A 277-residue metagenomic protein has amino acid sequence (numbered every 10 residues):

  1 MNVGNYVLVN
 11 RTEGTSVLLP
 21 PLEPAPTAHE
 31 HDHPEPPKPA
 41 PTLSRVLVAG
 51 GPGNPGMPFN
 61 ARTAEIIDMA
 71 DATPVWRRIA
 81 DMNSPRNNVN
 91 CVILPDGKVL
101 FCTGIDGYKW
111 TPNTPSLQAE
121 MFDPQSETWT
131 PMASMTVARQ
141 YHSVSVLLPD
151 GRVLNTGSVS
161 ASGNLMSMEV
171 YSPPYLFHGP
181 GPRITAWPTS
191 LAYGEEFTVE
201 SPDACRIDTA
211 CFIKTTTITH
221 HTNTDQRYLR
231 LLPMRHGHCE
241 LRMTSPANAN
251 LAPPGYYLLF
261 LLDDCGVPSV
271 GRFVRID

Functional and structural regions predicted by a protein language model:
M1-D277: Kelch-like beta-propeller repeat domains
